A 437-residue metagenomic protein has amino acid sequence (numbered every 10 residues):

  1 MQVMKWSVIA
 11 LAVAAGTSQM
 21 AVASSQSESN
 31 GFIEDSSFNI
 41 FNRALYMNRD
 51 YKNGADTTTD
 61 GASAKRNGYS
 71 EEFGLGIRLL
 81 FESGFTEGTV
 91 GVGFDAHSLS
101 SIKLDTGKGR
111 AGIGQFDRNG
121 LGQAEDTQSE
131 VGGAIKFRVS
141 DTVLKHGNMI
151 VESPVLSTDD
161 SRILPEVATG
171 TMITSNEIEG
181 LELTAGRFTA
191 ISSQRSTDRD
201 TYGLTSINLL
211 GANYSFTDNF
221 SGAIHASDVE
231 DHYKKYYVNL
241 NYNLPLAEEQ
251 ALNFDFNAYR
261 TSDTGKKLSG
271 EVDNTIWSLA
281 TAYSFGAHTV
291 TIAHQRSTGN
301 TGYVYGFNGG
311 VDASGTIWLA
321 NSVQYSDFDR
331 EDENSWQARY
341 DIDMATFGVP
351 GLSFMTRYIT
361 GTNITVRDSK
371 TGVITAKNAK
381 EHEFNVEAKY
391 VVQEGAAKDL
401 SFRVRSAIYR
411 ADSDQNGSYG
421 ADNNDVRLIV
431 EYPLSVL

Functional and structural regions predicted by a protein language model:
Q2, W6-V8, A14-N148, I342 (+2 more regions): Beta-barrel outer-membrane channel/assembly domains of diderm bacteria
A44, L144-T158, L183-A190, L210-A212 (+5 more regions): Transmembrane beta-strand segments that form the barrel wall of outer-membrane beta-barrel proteins
L45-Y51, L99-K103, V151-D159, F188-R195 (+8 more regions): Sequence/structural signature of outer-membrane beta-barrel proteins
K65-E71, Q123-T127, D160-P165, D200-L204 (+6 more regions): Replace "Gram-negative outer membrane beta-barrel proteins" with "bacterial and organellar outer membrane beta-barrel
R78-S83, G133-V139, A168-I178, Y202-D218 (+6 more regions): Feature captures outer-membrane beta-barrel proteins of Gram-negative bacteria and organelles
G88-G91, D141-K145, G180-T184, S192 (+7 more regions): Repeated loop/turn-to-beta-strand initiation elements of outer-membrane beta-barrel proteins
T184-T201, D228, E249-D332, I408-N423: Outer-membrane beta-barrel translocator/channel fold
Y305-A379, E383-K389: C-terminal structural cap/anchor segments
